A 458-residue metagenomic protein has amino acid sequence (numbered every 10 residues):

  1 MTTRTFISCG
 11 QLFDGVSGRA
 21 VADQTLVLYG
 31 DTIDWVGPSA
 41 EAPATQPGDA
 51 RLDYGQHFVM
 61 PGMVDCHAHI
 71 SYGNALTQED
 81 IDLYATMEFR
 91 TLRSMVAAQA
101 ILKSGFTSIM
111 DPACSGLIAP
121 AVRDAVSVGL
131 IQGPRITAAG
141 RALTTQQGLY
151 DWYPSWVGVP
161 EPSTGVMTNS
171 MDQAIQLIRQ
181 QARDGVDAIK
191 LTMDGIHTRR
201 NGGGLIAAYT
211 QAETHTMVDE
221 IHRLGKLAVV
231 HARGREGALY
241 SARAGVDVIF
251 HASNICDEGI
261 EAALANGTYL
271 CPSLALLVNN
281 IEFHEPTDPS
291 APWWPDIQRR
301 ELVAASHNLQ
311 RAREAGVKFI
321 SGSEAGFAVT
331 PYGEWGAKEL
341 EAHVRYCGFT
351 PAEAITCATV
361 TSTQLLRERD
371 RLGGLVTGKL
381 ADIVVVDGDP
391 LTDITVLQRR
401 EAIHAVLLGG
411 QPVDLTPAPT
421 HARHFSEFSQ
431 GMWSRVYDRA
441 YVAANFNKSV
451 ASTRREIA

Functional and structural regions predicted by a protein language model:
M1-Q24, Y29, S39, T45 (+3 more regions): Active-site microenvironment of metallo-dependent hydrolases
G10, L26, D31, Q56 (+14 more regions): Divalent metal-coordination and catalytic microenvironments
A40-M60, A182: Active-site metal-binding motif and surrounding structural segment of the metallo-beta-lactamase
H57-L130, Q146-L149, A212, A244: Metal-associated gating/positioning segment near the N- to mid-region
E79-L92, Y153-Q176, L227: Active-site mouth loops of central-metabolism enzymes
D82, R223, P292-W293, V303-D389: His/Asp/Glu-enriched, well-ordered alpha-helical/loop segment that forms or immediately abuts the divalent-metal
R93-A119, Q132-A142, V186-R199, L227 (+3 more regions): Divalent metal-dependent hydrolysis catalytic cores, especially in the metallo-beta-lactamase
M193-H307, I320, A325-A328, C347-F349 (+2 more regions): Active-site core of metal-dependent hydrolases
